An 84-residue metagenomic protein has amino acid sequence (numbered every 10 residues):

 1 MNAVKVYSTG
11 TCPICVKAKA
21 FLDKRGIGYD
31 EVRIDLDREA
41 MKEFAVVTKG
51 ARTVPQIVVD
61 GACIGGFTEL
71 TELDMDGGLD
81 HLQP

Functional and structural regions predicted by a protein language model:
M1-G28: Local sequence-structure signature of Cys/Sec-based thiol-disulfide redox active-site neighborhoods
P13, E39, R52, G65: Short alpha-helical
I34-A51, L82: Thioredoxin-like thiol-disulfide oxidoreductase module
K49-V58, T68: Structural micro-motif
V59-P84: Non-catalytic, surface beta->alpha helical segment in thiol-disulfide oxidoreductase systems
